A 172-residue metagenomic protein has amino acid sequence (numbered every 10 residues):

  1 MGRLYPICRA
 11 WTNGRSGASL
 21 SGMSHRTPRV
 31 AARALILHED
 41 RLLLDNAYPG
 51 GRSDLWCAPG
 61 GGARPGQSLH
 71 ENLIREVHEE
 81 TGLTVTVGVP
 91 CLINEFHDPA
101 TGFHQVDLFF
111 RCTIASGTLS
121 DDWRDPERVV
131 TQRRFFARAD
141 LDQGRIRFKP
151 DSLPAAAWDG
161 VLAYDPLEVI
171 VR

Functional and structural regions predicted by a protein language model:
M1-S21: N-terminal amphipathic/basic-hydrophobic helices that include classical n-h-c signal peptides and signal-anchor
G2, I7, G51-W56, D125-R172: Nudix hydrolase/Nudix homology domain
A18-L42, G62, I93: Conserved N-terminal beta-strand and adjoining loop/helix that marks the start of the Nudix/MutT-like hydrolase domain
S24-P28, L55, A100-V106, D125-V130: A generic structural micro-feature
H38-E79, L83: Conserved Nudix-box catalytic region and its N-terminal flanking loop in Nudix hydrolases and closely related
E39-R41, Y48, T113-T118, R138-D140: Short loop segments at secondary-structure junctions
T84-L92: A short coil-to-beta-strand element that immediately follows conserved catalytic motifs
F96-S120, R134, A157: Active-site-adjacent beta-strand/loop module that shapes the phosphate/pyrophosphate-binding cleft
